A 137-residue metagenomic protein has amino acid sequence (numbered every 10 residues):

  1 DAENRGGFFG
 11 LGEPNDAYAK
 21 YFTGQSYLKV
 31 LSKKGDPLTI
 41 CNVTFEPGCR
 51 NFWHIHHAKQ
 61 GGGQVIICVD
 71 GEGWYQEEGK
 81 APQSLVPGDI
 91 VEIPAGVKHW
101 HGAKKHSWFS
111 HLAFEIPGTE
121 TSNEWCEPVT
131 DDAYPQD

Functional and structural regions predicted by a protein language model:
D1-T39, F52, S122-D137: A short, N-terminal "cap"/entry segment at the start of jelly-roll beta-barrel domains of the cupin/DSBH fold
Y27, C41-Q60: Conserved short histidine dyad/triad with adjacent acidic residue
L28-V30, I40-T44, V65, P82 (+2 more regions): Conserved hydrophobic/aromatic beta-strand scaffold that supports enzyme active sites
K34, E46-G48, C68, E78 (+2 more regions): A short, compositionally biased micro-patch
D36-P37, F45-C49, E72-G73, T119-E120: Short, charged/polar surface micro-motifs in flexible loops or helix N-caps
R50, K59-P87, V97: A short beta-strand-loop-beta hairpin characteristic of the jelly-roll/cupin
W74, A81-P82, V86-P87, A95-E124: Ligand-binding loop in jelly-roll beta-barrel domains
